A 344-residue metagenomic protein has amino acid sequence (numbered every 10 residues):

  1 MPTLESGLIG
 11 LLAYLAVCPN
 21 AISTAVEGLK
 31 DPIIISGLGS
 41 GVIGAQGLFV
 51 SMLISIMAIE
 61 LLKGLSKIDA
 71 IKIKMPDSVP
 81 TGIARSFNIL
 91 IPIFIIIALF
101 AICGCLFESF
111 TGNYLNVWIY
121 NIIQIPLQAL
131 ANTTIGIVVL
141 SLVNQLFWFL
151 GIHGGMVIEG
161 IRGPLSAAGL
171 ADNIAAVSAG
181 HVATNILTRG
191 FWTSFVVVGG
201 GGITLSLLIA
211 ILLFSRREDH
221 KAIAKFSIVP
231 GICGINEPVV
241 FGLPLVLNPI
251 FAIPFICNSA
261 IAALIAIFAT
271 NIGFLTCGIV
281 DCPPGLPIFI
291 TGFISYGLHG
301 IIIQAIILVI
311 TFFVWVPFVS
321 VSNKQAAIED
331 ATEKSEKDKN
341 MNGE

Functional and structural regions predicted by a protein language model:
M1-K72, V246, A266: Early transmembrane hairpin of solute transport permeases
I9-A21, S51-G64, I93-L106, S141-W148 (+3 more regions): Hydrophobic core segments of alpha-helical transmembrane domains in multi-pass membrane transport and ion-translocation
S23-I33, I174-T184, F226-V229, V240-E344: Transmembrane alpha-helical segments and their short flanking loops that form helix-hairpins/helix-helix interfaces
I43-V50, A131-H153, A183-G202, I290-F313: Hydrophobic alpha-helical transmembrane segments
L65-K74, F107-T111, L115, L213 (+5 more regions): Membrane-interfacial segments
M75-N88, I123-L127, G242-P244, P249-I250: Membrane-interface segments at loop-to-transmembrane junctions
I83-G151: Core mid-bundle transmembrane helix pairs that form the ion/substrate translocation pathway in diverse multi-pass
S166-S259: Helix-loop-helix junctions within the multi-pass membrane cores of secondary transporters/permeases
